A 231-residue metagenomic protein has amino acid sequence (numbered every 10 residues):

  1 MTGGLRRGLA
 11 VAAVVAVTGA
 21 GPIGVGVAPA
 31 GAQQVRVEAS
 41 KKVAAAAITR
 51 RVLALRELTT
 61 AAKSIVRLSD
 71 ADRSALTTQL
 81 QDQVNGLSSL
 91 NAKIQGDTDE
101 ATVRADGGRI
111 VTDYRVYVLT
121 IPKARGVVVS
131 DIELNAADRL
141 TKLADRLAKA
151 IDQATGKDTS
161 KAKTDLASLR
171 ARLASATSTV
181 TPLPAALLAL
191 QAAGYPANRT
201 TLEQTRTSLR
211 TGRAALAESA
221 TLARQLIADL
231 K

Functional and structural regions predicted by a protein language model:
T2-A30: Secretory targeting and sorting signals
A13-V14, L58, L80, I132: Enrichment for repetitive, rod-forming helical segments
G21-P22, R146-G156: Short, charged N-terminal helix-start/capping segments
G31-I94: N-terminal Sec/ER secretory leader and immediately downstream segment of secreted/extracellular precursors
V37, K41-L58, E100-I151, L169-K231: C-terminal amphipathic alpha-helix
I65-S74, I94-V103, T155-K161, A192-A197: Charged, low-complexity interaction regions
L80, K157-A174: Short, mixed-charge amphipathic alpha-helical segments
